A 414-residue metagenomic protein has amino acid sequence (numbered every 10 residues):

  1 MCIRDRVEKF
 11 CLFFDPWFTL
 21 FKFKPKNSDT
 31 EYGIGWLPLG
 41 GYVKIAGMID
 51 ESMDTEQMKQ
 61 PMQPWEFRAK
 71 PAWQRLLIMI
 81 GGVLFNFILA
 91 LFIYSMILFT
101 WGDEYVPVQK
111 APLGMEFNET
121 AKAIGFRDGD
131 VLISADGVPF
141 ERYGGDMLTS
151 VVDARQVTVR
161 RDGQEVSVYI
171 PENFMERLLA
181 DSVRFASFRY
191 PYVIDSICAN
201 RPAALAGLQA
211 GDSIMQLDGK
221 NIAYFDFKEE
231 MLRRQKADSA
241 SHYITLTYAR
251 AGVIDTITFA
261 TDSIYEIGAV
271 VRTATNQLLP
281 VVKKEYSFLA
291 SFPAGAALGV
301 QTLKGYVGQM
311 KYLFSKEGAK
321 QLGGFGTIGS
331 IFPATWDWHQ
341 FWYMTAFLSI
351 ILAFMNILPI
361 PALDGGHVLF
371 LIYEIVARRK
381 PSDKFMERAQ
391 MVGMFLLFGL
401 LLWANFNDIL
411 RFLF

Functional and structural regions predicted by a protein language model:
R4-M58, M355-A377: Small-residue-rich helix-interface/hinge motifs
I34, A121, G129-L132, V157 (+9 more regions): Terminal peptide-recognition signature
L37, G41, I45-N118, Q390-M394 (+1 more regions): Internal alpha-helical transmembrane segments
K44, N86, L348-I357, L397-A404: Alpha-helical transmembrane segments of multi-pass membrane proteins
Q57, V108-E172, E230, R234-D238: Non-transmembrane, extracytosolic/lumenal segments of membrane-associated proteins
P61-K70, V183-A204, S213-M215, K220-A223 (+3 more regions): Functional transmembrane alpha-helices
L76-P112, G145-S196, T245-T247, T256-V281: PDZ/PDZ-like peptide-tail recognition elements
N118-R142, A204-D226, A389: Conserved PDZ fold ligand-binding element
